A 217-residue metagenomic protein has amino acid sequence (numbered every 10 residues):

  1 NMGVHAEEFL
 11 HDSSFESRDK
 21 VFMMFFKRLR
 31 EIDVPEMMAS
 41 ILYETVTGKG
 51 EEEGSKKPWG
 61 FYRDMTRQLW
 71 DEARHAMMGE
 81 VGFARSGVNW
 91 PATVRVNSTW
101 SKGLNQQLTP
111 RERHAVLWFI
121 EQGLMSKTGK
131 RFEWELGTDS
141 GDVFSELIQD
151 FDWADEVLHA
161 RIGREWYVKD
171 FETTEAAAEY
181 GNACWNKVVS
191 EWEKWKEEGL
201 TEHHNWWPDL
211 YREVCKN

Functional and structural regions predicted by a protein language model:
N1-N217: Non-heme di-metal
